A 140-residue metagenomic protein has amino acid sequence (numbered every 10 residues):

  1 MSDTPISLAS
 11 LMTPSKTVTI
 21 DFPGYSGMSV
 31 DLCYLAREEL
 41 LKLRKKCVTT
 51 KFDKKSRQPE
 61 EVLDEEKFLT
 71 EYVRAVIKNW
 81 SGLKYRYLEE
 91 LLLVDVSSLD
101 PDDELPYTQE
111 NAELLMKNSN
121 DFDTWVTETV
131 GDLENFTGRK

Functional and structural regions predicted by a protein language model:
M1-K16: Extended acidic low-complexity intrinsically disordered regions
L8-S10, F22, K67: Generic marker of residues within folded, mature protein domains
M12, T19, V126-V130: Generic hydrophobic, helix-prone segments enriched in Leu/Val/Ile
K16-Y25: Short acidic-hydrophobic surface loop/beta-edge motif
S26-K140: Short, surface-exposed, charged amphipathic helix/loop patches that serve as local interaction elements
